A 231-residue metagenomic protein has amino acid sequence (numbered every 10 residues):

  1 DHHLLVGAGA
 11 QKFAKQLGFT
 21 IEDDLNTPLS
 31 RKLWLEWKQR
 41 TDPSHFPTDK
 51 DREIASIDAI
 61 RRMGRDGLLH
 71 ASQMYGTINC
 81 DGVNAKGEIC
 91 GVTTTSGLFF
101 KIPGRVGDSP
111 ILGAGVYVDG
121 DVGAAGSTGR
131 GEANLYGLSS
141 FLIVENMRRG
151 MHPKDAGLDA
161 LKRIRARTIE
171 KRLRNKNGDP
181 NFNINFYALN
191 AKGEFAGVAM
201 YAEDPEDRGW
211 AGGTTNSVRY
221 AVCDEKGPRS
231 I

Functional and structural regions predicted by a protein language model:
D1-I231: N-terminal nucleophile
